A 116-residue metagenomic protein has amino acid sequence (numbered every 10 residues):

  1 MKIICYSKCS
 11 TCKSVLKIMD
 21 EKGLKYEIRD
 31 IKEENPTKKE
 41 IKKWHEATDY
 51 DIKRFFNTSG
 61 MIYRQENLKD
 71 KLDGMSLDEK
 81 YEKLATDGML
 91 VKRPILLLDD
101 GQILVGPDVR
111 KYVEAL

Functional and structural regions predicted by a protein language model:
M1-E21, Y26-I31: Local sequence-structure signature of Cys/Sec-based thiol-disulfide redox active-site neighborhoods
E33-L116: Thiol/selenol-based redox catalytic cores and closely related redox-interacting motifs
